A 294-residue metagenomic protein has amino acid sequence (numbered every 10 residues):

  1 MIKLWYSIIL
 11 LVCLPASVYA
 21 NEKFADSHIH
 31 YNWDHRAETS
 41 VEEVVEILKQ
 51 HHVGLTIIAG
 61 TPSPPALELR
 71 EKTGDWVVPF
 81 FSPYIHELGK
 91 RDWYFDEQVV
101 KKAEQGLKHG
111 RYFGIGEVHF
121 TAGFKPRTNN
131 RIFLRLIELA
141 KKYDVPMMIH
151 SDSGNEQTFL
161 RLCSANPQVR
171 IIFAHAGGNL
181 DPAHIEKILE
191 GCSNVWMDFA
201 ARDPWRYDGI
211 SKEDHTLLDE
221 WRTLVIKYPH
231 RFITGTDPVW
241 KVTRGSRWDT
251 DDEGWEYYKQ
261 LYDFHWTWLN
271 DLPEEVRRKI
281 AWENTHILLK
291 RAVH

Functional and structural regions predicted by a protein language model:
W5-S17: Bacterial N-terminal signal peptides
V18-D75: An N-terminally biased module of ancient metal coordination in phosphate/nucleic-acid-related enzymes
A25-I29, T56-I58, V77-S82, G114-G116 (+4 more regions): Hydrophobic faces of well-ordered beta-strands that scaffold small-molecule active sites in alpha/beta enzyme cores
N32-D34, S63-A66, H86-L88, T121-F124 (+4 more regions): Active-site environment of divalent metal-dependent phosphoester hydrolases
H35-R36, L107-K187: Divalent metal-binding pocket/active-site signature
V45-Q50, A66-V78, K101-R111, L136-K141 (+3 more regions): Acidic (Asp/Glu)-rich catalytic clusters
P64-M147, A201-P204, I210-S211: Active-site gating/metal-coordination segments in enzymes
R170, G178-H294: H/E-rich (His + Asp/Glu) clusters that bind or coordinate divalent metals
